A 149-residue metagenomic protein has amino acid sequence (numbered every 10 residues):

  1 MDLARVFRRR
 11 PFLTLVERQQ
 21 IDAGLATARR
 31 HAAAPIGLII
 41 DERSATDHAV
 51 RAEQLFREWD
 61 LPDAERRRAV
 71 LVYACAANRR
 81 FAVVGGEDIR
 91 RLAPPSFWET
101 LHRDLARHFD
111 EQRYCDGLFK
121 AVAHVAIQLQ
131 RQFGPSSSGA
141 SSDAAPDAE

Functional and structural regions predicted by a protein language model:
M1-A69, A74-E149: A structural boundary signal for the start of the first folded domain, especially the loop/turn and N-capping region
